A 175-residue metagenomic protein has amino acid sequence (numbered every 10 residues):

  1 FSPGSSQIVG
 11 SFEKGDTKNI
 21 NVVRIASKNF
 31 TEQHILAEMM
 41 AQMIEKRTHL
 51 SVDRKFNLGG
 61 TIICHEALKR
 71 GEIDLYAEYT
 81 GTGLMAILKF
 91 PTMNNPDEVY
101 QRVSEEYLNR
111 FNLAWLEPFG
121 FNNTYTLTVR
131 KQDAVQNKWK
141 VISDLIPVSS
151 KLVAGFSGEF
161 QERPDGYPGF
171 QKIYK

Functional and structural regions predicted by a protein language model:
F1-V22: Short, low-complexity disordered leader/linker segments with a strong preference for bacterial N-terminal type II
K18-E32, L50-F56, S150-G155: Short, well-ordered beta-strand elements
K28-T31, K131-V135, F156-E162: Short coil/turn segments
M40-T48, I142-K175: Ligand-binding cleft/hinge of the Venus flytrap
D53-E66, G158: Short helix-initiation/N-cap motifs at beta->coil->alpha
K69-E78, S149-L152: Alpha-to-beta junction loops
A77-T92, E98-E105: A ligand-binding cleft/hinge motif common to bilobed small-molecule-binding domains
V99-A154: A conserved helix-loop-strand patch within extracytoplasmic ligand-binding domains of the periplasmic binding
